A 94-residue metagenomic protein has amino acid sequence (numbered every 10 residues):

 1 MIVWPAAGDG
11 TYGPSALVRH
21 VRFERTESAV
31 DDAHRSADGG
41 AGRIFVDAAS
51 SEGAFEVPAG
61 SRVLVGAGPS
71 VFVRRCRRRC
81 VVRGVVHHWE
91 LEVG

Functional and structural regions predicted by a protein language model:
M1-P5: A short, Trp-centered hydrophobic/proline-enriched beta-strand micro-motif
A6-G94: Short, conserved turn/kink motifs that form compact alpha/beta structural patches or helix kinks used as
